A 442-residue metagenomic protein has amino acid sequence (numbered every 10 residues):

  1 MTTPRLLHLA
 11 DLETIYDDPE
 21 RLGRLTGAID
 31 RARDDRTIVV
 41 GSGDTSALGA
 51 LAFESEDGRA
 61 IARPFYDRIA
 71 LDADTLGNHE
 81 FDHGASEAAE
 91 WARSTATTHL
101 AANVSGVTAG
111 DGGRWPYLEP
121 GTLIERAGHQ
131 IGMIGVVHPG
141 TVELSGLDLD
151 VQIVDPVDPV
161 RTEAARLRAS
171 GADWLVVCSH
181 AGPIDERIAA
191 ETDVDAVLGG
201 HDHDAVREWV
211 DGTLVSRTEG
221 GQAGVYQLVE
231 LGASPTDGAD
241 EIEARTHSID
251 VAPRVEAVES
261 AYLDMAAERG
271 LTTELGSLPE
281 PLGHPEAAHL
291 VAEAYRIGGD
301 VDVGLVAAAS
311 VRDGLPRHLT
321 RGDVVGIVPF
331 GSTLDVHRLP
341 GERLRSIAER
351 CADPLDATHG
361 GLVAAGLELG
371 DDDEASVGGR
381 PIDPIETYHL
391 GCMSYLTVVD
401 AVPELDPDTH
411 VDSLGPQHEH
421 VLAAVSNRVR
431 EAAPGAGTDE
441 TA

Functional and structural regions predicted by a protein language model:
M1-S248, H284-I297, G304, L334: Acidic, metal/ion-coordinating pockets
G84, D155-D158, G182-I184, G283 (+5 more regions): Helix N-cap and loop-to-helix transition residues
T162, A267-P281: A short, surface-exposed helix-loop junction/capping segment
Q222-L263, E274-L278, A292, A308-L339 (+2 more regions): Catalytic centers of hydrolytic enzymes
I347-A348: Long, charge-rich C-terminal accessory regions
